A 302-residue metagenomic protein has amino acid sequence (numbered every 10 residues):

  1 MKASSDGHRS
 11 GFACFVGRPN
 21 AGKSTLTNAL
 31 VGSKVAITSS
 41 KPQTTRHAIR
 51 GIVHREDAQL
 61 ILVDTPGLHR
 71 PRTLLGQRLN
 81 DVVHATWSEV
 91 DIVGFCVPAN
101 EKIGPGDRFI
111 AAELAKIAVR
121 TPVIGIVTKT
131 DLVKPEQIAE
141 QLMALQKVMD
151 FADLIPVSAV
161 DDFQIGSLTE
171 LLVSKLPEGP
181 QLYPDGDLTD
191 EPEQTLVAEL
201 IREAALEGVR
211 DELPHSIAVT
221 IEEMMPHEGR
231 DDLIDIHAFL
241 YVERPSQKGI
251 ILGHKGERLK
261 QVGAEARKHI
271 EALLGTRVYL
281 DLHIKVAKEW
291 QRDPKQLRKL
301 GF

Functional and structural regions predicted by a protein language model:
M1-I92, V97, F239: Conserved G1/Walker A P-loop phosphate-binding module
C14, N28, H47, G51 (+13 more regions): Solvent-exposed alpha-helical segments within well-ordered globular domains of core cellular machineries
G22, Q164, R258: Conserved glycine(s) of the Walker
S33, I52-E56, P71, T86-V93 (+8 more regions): Conserved, well-folded catalytic cores of nucleic-acid-processing and energy-transducing macromolecular machines
T45, L68-R70, K102-I103, V133-K134 (+1 more regions): Catalytic P-loop NTPase motifs of RecA-like helicase/translocase cores
V53-Q59, R78-L154, G208, M225-R230: Conserved C-terminal guanine-recognition region of P-loop GTPase G domains, centered on the G4
T121-I124, D131-E193: Canonical P-loop GTPase G-domain recognition
E193-F302: P-loop NTP-binding site
